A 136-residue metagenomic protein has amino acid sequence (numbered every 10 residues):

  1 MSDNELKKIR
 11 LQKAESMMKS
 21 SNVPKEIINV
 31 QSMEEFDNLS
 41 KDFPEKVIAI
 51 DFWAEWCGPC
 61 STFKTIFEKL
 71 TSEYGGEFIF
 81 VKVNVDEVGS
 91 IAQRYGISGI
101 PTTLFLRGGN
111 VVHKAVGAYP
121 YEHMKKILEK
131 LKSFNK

Functional and structural regions predicted by a protein language model:
M1-E26: N-terminal targeting signals for export/organelle localization
I28-I48: A short beta-strand-turn-helix
N29-S32, F52, F63-T71, G75-S90 (+2 more regions): Thiol-based oxidoreductase modules, predominantly thioredoxin-like and allied folds used for disulfide exchange
E34-D37, G89-S90, E122: Acidic phosphotransfer microenvironment of two-component signaling modules
N38-D42, I91, I127: CheY-like receiver
D51-C57: Aromatic-flanked redox-active Cys/Sec active sites in thiol-based oxidoreductases, especially the WC-centered
C57-C60, T103: The canonical Cys-X-X-Cys-His
S98-G99, L104-K136: Non-catalytic, surface beta->alpha helical segment in thiol-disulfide oxidoreductase systems
